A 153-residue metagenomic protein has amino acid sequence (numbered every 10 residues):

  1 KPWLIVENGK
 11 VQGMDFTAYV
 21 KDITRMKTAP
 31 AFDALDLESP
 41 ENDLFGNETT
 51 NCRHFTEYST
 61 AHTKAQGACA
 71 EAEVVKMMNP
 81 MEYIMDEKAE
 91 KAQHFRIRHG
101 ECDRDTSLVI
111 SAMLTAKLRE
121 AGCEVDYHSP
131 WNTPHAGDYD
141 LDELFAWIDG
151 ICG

Functional and structural regions predicted by a protein language model:
K1-D86: Accessory cap/linker subdomain of secreted extracellular hydrolases
A68-A72, A89, C102-T106, N132: Conserved aromatic-histidine-acidic binding/catalytic patches
N79-P80, S107-A116: Short alpha-helix in the alpha/beta-hydrolase fold that links the catalytic acid
Y83-E90, C152-G153: Surface-exposed acidic, glycine-flexible loop patches that form ligand/cofactor-binding and adhesion interfaces
E87-A92, T106, E120, E124: Substrate-binding/catalytic groove segments of enzymes that remodel or degrade extracellular structural polymers
A92-G100: Catalytic His-Asp charge-relay segment
G100-C102, A112-T115, R119-G153: C-terminal catalytic histidine-bearing segment of alpha/beta-hydrolase fold enzymes
